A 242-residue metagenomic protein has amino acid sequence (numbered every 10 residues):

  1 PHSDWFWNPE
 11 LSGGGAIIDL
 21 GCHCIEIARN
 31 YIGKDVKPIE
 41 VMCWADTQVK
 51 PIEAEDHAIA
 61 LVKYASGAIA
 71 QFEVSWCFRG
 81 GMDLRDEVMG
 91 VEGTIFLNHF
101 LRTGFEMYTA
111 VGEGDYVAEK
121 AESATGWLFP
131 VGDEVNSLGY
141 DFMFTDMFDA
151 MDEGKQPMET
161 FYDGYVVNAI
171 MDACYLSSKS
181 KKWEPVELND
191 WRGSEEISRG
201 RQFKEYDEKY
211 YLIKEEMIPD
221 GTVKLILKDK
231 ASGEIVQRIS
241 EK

Functional and structural regions predicted by a protein language model:
P1-I52, V62, K181: Predominantly a Rossmann-like dinucleotide-binding segment in NAD(P)-dependent oxidoreductases
I17, G21, S137, M158-G164: Conserved loop-to-helix N-cap of the C-terminal "lid" that shapes the substrate pocket in Rossmann-like
C22, Q48-K50, E73-M82: Glycine-rich phosphate/pyrophosphate-binding beta-alpha loops
C24-I25, F144-T145, M171-D172: A general structural signal for well-ordered alpha-helical segments in protein cores
E53-H57: A short, glycine/Asx- and small/polar-enriched loop/turn that sits immediately N-terminal to a beta-strand
I59, Y64, E87, V91-E159 (+2 more regions): C-terminal glycine/acidic-rich active-site capping loop/insertion
Q71-V74, L97-H99: Beta-strand scaffold of nucleotide-dependent catalytic cores
I170-S180: Short arginine-rich
